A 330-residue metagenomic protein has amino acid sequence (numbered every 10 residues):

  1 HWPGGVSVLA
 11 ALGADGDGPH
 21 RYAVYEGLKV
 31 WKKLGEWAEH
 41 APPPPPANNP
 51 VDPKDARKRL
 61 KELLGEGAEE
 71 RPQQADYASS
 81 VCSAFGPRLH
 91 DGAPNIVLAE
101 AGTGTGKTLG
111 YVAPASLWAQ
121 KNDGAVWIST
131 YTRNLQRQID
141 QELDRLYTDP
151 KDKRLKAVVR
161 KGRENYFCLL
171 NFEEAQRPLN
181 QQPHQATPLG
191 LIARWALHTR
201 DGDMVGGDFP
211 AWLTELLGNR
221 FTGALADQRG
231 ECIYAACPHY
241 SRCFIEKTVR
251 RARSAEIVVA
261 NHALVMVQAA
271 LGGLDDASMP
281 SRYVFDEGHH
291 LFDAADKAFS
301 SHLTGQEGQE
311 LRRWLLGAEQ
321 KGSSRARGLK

Functional and structural regions predicted by a protein language model:
H1-D15: Acidic, Mg2+-coordinating catalytic module of metal-dependent nucleases/exonucleases that use a two-metal-ion mechanism
D15-K61, D123-A125, S129-E256, R313-L316 (+1 more regions): A substrate-engagement module of RecA-like helicase motors
P45-L98: Conserved pre-motif I regulatory segment
C82-G86, T108-N122, L143-L146: Walker A/P-loop NTP-binding motif
H90-P114: Walker A/P-loop
H239-V249, A260-S278: Conserved RecA-like ASCE ATPase "motif II neighborhood" in helicase/translocase motors
S278-F299: SF2 helicase catalytic motif II
